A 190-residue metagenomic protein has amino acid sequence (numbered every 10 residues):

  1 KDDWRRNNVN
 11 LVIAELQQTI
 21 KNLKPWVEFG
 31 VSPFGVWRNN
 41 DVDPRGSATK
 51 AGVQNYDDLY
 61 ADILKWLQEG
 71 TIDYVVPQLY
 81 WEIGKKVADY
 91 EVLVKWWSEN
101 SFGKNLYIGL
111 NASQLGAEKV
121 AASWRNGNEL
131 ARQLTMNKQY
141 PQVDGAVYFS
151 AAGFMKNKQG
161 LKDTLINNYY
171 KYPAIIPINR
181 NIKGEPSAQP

Functional and structural regions predicted by a protein language model:
D2-Y56, N105-L115: Aromatic-lined carbohydrate-recognition surfaces of secreted/lumenal glycan-active proteins
D3-A14, Y56-D57, V87, E91 (+1 more regions): Non-membrane alpha-helical structural segments and their capping/turn regions in soluble enzymes
W4, W37, W66, W81 (+1 more regions): Tryptophan-centered motif/residue detector
N10-Q18, I63-L64, E91-S98, L134-K138: Generic structural signal for well-ordered alpha-helices, preferentially at hydrophobic/aromatic core positions
D41-P44, A88, K119-V120: Short, well-ordered secondary-structure micro-motifs
P44-S47, Y90-V92, K162-D163: Short low-complexity, flexible loop/linker segments enriched in glycine and/or proline with clustered acidic
Y60-K86, S101-K183: Substrate-binding cleft of secreted/luminal carbohydrate-active enzymes
G184-Q189: Proline-enriched interdomain boundary motifs that mark the N-terminal boundary and often initiate the first structured
